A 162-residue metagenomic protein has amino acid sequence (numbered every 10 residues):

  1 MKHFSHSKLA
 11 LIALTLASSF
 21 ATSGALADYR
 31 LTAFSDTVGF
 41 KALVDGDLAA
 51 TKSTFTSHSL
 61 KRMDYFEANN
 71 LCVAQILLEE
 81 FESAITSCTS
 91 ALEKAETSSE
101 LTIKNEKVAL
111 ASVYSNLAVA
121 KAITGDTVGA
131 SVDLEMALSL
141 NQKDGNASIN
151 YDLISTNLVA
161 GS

Functional and structural regions predicted by a protein language model:
R30-L60, N70: Alpha-helical segment of the N-proximal tetratricopeptide repeat
T56-R62, E93-V108: Flexible helix-coil transition and linker loops at the boundaries of alpha-helical arrays
T127-S162: Terminal, low-structured helical/coil segments at or just beyond the last alpha-helical repeat
